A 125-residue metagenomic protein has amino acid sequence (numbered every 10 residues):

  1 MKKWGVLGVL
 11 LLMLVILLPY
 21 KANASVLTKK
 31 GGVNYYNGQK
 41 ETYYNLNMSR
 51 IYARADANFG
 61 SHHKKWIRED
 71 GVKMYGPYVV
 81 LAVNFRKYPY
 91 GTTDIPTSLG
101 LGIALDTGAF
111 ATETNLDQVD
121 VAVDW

Functional and structural regions predicted by a protein language model:
M1-A22: Sec-dependent N-terminal signal peptides of Gram-positive bacterial secreted proteins and lipoproteins
Y20-W125: Solvent-exposed, well-ordered loop and adjacent helix/strand elements within mature globular domains that form
